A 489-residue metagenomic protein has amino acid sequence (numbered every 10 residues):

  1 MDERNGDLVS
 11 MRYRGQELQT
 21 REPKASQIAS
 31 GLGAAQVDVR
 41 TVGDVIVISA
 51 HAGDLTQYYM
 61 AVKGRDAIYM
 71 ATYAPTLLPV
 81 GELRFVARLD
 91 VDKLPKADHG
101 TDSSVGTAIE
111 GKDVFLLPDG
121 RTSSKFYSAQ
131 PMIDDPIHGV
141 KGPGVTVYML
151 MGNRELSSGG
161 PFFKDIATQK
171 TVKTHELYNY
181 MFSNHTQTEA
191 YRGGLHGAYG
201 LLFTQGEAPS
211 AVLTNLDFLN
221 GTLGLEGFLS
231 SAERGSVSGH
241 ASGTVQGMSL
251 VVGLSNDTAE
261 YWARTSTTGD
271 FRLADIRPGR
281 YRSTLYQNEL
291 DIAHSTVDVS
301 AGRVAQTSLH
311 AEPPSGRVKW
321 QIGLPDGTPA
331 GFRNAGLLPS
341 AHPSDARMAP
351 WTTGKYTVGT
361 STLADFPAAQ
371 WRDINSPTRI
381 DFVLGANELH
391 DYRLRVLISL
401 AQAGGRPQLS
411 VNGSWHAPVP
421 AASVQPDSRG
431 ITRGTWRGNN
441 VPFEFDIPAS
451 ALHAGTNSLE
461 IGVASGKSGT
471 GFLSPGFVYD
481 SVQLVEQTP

Functional and structural regions predicted by a protein language model:
R21-A74, R84: Extended, loop-rich substrate-binding clefts of extracytoplasmic carbohydrate-active enzymes
D90-L195: A contiguous, surface-exposed recognition patch within enzymatic or periplasmic domains that forms
G235-G243, G269-F271, T307-L309: A short, amphipathic beta-strand motif
S236-V237, G243-A259, P278-G279: Short, ordered, surface-exposed loop/turn motifs in non-cytosolic proteins
N256-D270: Short, acidic Ser/Thr/Gly-rich low-complexity loop/linker segments typical of extracellular and cell-surface proteins
G269, G279-E289: A short, solvent-exposed beta-strand micro-motif common in secreted/extracellular proteins
E289-E312: Structured interaction patches on ligand/partner-binding surfaces of diverse proteins
N375, V383-L389, L397-Q487: Beta-strand-rich ligand-recognition modules
